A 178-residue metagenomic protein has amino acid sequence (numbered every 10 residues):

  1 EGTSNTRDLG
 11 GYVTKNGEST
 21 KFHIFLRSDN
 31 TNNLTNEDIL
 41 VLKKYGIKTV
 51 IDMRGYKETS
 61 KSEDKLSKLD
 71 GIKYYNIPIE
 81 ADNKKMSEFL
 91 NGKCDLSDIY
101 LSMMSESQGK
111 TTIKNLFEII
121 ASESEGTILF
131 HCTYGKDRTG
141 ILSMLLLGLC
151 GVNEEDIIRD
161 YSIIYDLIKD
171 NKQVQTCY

Functional and structural regions predicted by a protein language model:
E1-L129, I141-Y178: Cys-dependent protein tyrosine phosphatase-like superfamily
Y134, R138-T139: Ser/Thr-glycine-rich phosphate-binding loops at phosphate-binding pockets of nucleotides, nucleotide cofactors
